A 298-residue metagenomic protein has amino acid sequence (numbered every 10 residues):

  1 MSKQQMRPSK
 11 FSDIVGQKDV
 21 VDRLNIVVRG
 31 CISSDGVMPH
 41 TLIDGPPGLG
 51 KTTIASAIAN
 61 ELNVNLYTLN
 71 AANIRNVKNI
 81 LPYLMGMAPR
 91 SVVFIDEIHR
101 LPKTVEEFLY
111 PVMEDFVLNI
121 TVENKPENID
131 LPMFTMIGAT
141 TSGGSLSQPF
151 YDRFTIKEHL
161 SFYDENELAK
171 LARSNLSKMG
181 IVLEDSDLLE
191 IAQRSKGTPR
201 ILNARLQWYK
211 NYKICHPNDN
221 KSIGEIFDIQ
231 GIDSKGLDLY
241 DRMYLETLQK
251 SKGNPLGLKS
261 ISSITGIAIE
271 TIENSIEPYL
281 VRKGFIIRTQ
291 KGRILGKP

Functional and structural regions predicted by a protein language model:
S2-R23, D233-K235: Dynamic helix-loop-helix/coil hinge segments at AAA+ ATPase domain boundaries and subdomain interfaces
N25, S145-M179, E184-Q193, A204-R205: Conserved AAA+ ATPase core "coupling" helix
R29-A71, P82-P89: Walker A/P-loop
A57-I58, V77, P89-I120, G143-R153: Conserved AAA+/SF3 P-loop NTPase catalytic/coupling segment centered on the Walker-B
V122-A139, F154: AAA+/SF3 P-loop NTPase mechanochemical coupling elements
L188-L189, L206, K210-D233, D241 (+2 more regions): Conserved C-terminal helix/linker of AAA+ ATPases
L189-R194, R200-C215, M243-E246, S260 (+1 more regions): C-terminal helical "lid" of AAA+/P-loop NTPase domains
K252-P298: Terminal-proximal interaction/regulatory segments of ATP-powered molecular machines
